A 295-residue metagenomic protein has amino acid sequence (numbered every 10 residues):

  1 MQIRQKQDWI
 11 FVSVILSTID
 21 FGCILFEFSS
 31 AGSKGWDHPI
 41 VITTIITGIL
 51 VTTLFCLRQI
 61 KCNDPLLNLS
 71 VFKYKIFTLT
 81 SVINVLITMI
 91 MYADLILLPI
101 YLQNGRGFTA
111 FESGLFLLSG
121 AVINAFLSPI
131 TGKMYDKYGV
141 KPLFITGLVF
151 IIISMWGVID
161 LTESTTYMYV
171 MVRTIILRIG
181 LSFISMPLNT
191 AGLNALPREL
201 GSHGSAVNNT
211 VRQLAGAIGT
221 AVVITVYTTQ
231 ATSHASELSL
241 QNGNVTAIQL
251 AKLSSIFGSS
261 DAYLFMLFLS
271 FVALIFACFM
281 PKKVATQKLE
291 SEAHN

Functional and structural regions predicted by a protein language model:
M1-Q2, A121-L127, N244-V245: Hydrophobic, membrane-facing alpha-helical anchors
M1-T18, I60-K75, D136, K288-E292: Flexible interhelical linker loops that connect adjacent transmembrane helices in multi-pass membrane transporters
Q2-I3, T18-V41, C56-K61: Phenylalanine-glycine-rich, low-complexity intrinsically disordered regions, typified by the FG/GLFG repeat domains
L25-F26, P39-T47, V51, I60-S233 (+2 more regions): 12-transmembrane solute porter fold
S30, K34, G105, I159 (+1 more regions): Generic structural signal for alpha-helix termini and adjacent loop/cap motifs
A235-S239: Functional transmembrane-helix hotspots
G243-L250, M280-N295: Intrinsic disorder in cytosolic terminal tails and internal cytosolic loops of multi-pass membrane transporters
A247-S260: Membrane-interface segments at the starts/ends of alpha-helical transmembrane spans
